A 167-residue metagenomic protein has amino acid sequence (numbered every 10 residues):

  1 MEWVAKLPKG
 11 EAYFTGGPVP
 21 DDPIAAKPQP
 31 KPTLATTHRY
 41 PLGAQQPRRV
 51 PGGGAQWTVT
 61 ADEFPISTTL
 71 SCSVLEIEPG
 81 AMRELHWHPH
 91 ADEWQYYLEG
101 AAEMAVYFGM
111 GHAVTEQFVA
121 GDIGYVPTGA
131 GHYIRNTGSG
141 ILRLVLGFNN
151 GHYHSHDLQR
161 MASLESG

Functional and structural regions predicted by a protein language model:
M1, D92, V119-A120, T128-H154: Ligand-binding loop in jelly-roll beta-barrel domains
M1-C72, E78, Y107-F108, H112-T115 (+2 more regions): Intrinsic disorder/low-complexity detector
T68, W87-H88, Q117, P127: Short solvent-exposed loop/turn micro-motifs enriched in small/polar/acidic residues
V74-E76, L98, I134-R135: Beta-strand cores of secreted/periplasmic/IMS beta-sandwich domains, seen most often in copper-related folds
I77, W94, F108-G129: Short acidic-glycine-tyrosine-enriched beta hairpin
P79-M82, H88-M110: Glycine- and acidic-residue-biased ligand/ion/polar-headgroup-sensing regions
M82-E84, E103, D122-G124, T128-Y133: Histidine-centered metal-chelating micro-motifs
